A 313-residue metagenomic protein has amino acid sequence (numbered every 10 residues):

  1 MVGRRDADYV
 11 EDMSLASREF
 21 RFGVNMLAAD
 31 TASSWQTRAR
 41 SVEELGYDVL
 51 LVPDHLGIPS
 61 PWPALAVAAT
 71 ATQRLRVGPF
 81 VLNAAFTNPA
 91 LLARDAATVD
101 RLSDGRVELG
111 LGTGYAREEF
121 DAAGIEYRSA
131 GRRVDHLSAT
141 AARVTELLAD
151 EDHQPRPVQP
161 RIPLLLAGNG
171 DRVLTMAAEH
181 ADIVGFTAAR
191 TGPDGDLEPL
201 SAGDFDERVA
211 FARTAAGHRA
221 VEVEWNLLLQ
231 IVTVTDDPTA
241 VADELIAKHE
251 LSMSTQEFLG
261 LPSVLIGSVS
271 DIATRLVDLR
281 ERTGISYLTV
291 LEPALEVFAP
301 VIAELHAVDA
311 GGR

Functional and structural regions predicted by a protein language model:
V2-R313: Active-site-adjacent structural elements that line small-molecule/cofactor binding pockets in enzymes
